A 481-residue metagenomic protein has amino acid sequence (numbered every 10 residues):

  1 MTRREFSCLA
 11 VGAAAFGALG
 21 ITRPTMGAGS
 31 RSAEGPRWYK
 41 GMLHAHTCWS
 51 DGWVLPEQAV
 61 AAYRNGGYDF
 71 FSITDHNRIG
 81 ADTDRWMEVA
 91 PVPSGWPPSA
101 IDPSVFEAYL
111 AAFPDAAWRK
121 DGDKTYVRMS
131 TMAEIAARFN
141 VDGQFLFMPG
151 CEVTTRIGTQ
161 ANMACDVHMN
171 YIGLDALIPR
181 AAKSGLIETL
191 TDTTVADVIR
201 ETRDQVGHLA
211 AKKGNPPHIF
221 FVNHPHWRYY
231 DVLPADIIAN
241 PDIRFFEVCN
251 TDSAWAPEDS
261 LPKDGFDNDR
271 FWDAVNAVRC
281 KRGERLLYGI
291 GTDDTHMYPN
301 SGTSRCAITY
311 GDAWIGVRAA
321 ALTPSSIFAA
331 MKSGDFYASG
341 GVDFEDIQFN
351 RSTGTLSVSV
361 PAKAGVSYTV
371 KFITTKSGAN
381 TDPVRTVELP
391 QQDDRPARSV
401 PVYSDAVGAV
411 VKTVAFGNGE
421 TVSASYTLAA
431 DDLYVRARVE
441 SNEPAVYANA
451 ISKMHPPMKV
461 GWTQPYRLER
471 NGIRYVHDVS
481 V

Functional and structural regions predicted by a protein language model:
M1, I21-E34: C-terminal segment of N-terminal export signals and the immediately downstream linker at the start of the mature
E5-T25: N-terminal export signals
G29-W38, S50, P56-V60, I73 (+2 more regions): C-terminal functional module detector
R31-P225, Y230-V232, N250-T251, A256 (+7 more regions): A metal-dependent hydrolase metal-coordination microenvironment
G66, P241, A430-D432: Structured loop/turn residues at beta-strand edges in well-structured enzyme cores
A182-S184, K212-P216, F221-Y337: Long, contiguous interaction/targeting segments characteristic of exported/extracellular or secretory-pathway proteins
